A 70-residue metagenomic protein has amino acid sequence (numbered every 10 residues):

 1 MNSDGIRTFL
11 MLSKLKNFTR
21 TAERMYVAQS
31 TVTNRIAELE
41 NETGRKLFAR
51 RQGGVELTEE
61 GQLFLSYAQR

Functional and structural regions predicted by a protein language model:
N2-T8, Q29, G61, A68: The N-cap/first-turn positions of alpha helices within or immediately adjacent to helix-turn-helix DNA-binding domains
L10-A28: Short helix-boundary/capping micro-motifs
E23, N41, Q62: Alpha-helical residues within the helix-turn-helix
R35: Residues in the recognition helix of alpha-helical DNA-binding motifs
E40-L57: A short LG(V/I)-centered, amphipathic sequence patch enriched for acidic residue(s) preceding the LG motif
E42-T43, L47, F64-R70: Alpha-helical linker/hinge and terminal dimerization helices associated with HTH transcriptional regulators
